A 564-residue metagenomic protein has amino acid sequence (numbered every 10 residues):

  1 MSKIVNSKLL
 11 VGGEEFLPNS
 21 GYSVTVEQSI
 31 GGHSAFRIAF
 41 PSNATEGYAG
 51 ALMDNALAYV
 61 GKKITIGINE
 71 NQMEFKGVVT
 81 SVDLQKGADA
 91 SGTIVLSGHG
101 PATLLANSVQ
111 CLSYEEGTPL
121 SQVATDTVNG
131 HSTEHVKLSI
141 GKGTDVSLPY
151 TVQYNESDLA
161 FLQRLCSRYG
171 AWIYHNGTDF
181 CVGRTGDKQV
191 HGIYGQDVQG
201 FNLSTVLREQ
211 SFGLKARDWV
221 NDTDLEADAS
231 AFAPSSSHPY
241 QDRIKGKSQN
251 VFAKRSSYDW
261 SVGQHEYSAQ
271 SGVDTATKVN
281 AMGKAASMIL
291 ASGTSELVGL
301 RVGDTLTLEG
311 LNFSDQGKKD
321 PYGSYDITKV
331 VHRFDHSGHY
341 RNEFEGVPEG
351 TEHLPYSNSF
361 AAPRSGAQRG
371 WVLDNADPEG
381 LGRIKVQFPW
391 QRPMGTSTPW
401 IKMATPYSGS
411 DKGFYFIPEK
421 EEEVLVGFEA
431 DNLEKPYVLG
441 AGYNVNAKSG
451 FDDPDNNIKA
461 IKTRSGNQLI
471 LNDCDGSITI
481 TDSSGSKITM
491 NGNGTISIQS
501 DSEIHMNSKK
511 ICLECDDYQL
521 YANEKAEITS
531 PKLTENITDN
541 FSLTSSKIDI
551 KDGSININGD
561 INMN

Functional and structural regions predicted by a protein language model:
M1-N564: Amphipathic alpha-helical and helix-coil boundary elements used as assembly and membrane-proximal scaffolds
